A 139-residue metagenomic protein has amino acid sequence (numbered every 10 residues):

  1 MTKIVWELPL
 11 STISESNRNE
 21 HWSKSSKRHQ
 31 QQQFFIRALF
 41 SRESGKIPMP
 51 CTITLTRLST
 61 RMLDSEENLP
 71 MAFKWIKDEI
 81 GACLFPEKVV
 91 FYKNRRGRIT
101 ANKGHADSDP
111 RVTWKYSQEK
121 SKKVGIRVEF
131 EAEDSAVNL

Functional and structural regions predicted by a protein language model:
M1-L139: Catalytic phosphate/metal-binding cores of nucleic-acid and nucleotide-processing enzymes, i.e., regions that mediate
